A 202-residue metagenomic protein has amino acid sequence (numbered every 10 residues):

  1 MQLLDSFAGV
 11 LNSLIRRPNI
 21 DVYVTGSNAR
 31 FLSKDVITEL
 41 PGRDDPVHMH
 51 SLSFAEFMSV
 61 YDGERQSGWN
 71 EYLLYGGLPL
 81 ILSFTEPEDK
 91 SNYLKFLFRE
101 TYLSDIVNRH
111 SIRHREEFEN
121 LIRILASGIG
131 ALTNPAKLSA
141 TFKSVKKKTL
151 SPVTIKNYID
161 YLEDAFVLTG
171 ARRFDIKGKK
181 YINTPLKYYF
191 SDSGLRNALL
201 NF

Functional and structural regions predicted by a protein language model:
M1-L11, K34-V36: Conserved ATPase-coupling elements of RecA-like P-loop NTPase cores
A8, N19-D21, F54: Asp-box/WD-like beta-propeller blade repeats and closely related beta-sheet repeat scaffolds
L11-I15, E39-G42: Glycine-rich, phosphate-binding/catalytic loops in enzymes
I15-I37, L162: Sensor-1/coupling segment of RecA-like P-loop NTPase cores
D21-Y23, R43, N157: Basic, low-complexity intrinsically disordered segments
Y23, D45-V47, Y189: Hydrophobic/aromatic beta-strand patches that form the interior of the parallel beta-sheet core in alpha/beta enzyme
S27-A29, S33-L132, A136: Interdomain motor-coupling "hinge/lid" segment immediately C-terminal to the ATP-binding subdomain of NTP-driven enzymes
P87, N92-F202: Accessory nucleic acid-recognition modules appended to NTPase machines
